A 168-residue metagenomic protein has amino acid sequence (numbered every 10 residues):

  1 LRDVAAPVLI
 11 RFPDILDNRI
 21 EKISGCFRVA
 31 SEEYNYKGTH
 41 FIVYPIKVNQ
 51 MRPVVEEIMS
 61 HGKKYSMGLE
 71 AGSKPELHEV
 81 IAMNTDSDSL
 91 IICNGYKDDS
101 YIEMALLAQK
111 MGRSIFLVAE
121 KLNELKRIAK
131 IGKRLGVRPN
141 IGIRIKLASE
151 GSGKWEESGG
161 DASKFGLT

Functional and structural regions predicted by a protein language model:
L1-Q50: Low-complexity, highly charged intrinsically disordered N-terminal segments that act as targeting/localization
H40-T168: Active-site-proximal beta-alpha core segment in soluble small-molecule metabolic enzymes
